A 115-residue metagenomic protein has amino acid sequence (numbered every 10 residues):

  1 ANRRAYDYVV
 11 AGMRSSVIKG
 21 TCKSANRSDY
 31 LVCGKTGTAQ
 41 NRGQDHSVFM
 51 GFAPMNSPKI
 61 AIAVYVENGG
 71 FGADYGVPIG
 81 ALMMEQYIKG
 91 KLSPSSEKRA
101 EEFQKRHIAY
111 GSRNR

Functional and structural regions predicted by a protein language model:
R3-P94: Active-site beta-strand/loop architecture of penicillin-binding DD-peptidases
I79-R115: Short, gly/Ser/Thr-rich active-site loops of penicillin-recognizing serine hydrolases
